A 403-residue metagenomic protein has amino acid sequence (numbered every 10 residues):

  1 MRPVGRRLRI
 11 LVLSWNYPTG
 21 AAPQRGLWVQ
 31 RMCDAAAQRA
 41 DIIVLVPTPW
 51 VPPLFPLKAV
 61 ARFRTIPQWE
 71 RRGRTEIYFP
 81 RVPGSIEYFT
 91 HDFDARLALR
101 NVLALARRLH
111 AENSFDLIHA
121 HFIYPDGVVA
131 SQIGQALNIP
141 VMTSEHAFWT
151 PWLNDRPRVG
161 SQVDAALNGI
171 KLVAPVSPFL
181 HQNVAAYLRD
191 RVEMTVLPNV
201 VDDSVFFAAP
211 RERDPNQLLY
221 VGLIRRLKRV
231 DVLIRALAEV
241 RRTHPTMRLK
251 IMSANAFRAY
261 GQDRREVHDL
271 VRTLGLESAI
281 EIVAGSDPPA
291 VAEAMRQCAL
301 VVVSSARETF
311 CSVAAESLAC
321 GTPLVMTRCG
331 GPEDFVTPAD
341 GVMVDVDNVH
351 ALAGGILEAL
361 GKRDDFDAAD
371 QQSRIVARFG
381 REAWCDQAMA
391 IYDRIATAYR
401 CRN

Functional and structural regions predicted by a protein language model:
M1-E70, Y399-N403: N-terminal subdomain of nucleotide-sugar transferases
L11, P210-K228, I234-L237, K250: Conserved donor-binding/catalytic core segment of Leloir-type glycosyltransferases
F179, V200: Carbohydrate-associated surface elements
R264-S286: Nucleotide-activated donor-binding/catalytic signature segment of Leloir-type glycosyltransferases, i.e., the conserved
G285, E293-C298: Short alpha-helical donor nucleotide-sugar binding micro-motif in glycosyltransferases
G285, P338, V342-V349, E358-D364: Conserved acidic donor-binding segment of nucleotide-sugar-dependent glycosyltransferases
A306: Aromatic "clamp/platform" in nucleotide-sugar-dependent glycosyltransferases that forms part of the donor/acceptor
P323-M326: Short hydrophobic beta-strand element within catalytic cores of glycosyltransferases and related nucleotide-activated
